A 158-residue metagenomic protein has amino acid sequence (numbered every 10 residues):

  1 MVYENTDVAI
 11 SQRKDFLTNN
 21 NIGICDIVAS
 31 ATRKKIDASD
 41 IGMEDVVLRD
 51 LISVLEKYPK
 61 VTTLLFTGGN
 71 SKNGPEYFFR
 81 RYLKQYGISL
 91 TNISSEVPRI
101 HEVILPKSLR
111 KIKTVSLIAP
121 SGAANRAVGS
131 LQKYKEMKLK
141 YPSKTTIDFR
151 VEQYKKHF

Functional and structural regions predicted by a protein language model:
M1-M43: Short, surface-exposed acidic-centric catalytic microdomains
A9-K14, L48-E56: Short secondary-structure capping micro-motifs at structural edges
T32, K72, G122: Surface-exposed, flexible loop/turn segments at secondary-structure boundaries
I36-I52, Y77-F158: C-terminal capping/extension of enzyme domains
F66-K72, A119: Short, well-ordered beta-to-alpha junction loops that form the rim of enzyme active sites and present histidine/acidic
